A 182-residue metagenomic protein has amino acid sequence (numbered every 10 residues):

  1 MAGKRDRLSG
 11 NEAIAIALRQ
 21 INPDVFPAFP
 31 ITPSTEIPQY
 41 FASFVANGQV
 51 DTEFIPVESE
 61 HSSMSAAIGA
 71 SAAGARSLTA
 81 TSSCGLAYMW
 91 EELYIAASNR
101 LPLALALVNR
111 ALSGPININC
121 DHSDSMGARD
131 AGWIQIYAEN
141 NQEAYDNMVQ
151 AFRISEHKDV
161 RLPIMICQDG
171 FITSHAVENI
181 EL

Functional and structural regions predicted by a protein language model:
M1-G127, G132-W133, V149-Q150, D169: Thiamine diphosphate
S65-A66, D146-N147, H175-V177: Short, solvent-exposed polar/charged micro-motifs at secondary-structure junctions
P102-A104, V160-M165: Short secondary-structure capping/junction motifs at helix and strand boundaries
A131-A144: Flexible, glycine/proline-enriched loop segments at strand-loop-helix junctions that form or flank small-ligand binding
E139-N140, D159-R161: Phosphate/diphosphate-binding loops
Q150-F152, I180-E181: Short, surface-exposed amphipathic charged segments that create phosphate/polyanion-binding patches used for binding
P163-L182: Conformationally flexible catalytic loops at phosphate/diphosphate-handling active centers
